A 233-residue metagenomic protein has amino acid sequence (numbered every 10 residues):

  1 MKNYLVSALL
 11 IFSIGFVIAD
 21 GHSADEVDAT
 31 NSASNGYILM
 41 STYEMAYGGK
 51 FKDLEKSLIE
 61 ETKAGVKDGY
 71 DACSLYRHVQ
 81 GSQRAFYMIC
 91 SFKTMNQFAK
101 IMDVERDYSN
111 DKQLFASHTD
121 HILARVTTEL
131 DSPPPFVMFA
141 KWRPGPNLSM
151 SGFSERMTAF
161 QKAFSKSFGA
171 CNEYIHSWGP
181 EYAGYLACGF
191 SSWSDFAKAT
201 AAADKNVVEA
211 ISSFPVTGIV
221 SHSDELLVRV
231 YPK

Functional and structural regions predicted by a protein language model:
M1-Y4: Positively charged n-region of N-terminal signal peptides that target proteins for export
S7-F16: Bacterial N-terminal signal peptides
A19-K233: Short S/T/G/P-rich N-terminal loop/turn motif that feeds into the first structured element of a domain
